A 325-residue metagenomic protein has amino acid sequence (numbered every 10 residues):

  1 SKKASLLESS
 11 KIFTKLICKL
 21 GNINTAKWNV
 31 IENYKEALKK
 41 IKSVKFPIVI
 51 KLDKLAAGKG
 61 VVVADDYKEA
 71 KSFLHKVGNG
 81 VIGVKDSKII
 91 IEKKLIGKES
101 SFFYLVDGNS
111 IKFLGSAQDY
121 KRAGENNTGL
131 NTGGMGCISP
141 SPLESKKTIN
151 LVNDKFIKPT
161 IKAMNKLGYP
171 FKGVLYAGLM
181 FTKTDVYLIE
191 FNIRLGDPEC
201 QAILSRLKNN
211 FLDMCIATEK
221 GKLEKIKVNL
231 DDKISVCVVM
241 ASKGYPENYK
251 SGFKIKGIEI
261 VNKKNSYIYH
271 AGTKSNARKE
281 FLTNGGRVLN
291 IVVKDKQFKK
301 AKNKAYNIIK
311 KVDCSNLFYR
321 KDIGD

Functional and structural regions predicted by a protein language model:
S1-S10, N22-E32: A short, GP-enriched loop/loop-strand-helix hinge that lies immediately N-terminal to, or at the N-terminal rim
C18-K19: Structural element of the ATP-grasp superfamily
E36-K39, E69-S72, P246-Y249, K296-N303: Short, conserved charged micro-motifs
K45-Y67, I203: Conserved anion/nucleotide-ligand pocket segment
G58-G60, V236, G285-N290: Short amphipathic alpha-helical segments
G60-C200: Internal nucleotide-binding/catalytic subdomain
V152-L175, N192-K263, N276: Active-site "cap" helix and flanking loop/linker of ATP-utilizing ligase/carboxylase catalytic domains
T273-D325: Generic C-terminus detector
